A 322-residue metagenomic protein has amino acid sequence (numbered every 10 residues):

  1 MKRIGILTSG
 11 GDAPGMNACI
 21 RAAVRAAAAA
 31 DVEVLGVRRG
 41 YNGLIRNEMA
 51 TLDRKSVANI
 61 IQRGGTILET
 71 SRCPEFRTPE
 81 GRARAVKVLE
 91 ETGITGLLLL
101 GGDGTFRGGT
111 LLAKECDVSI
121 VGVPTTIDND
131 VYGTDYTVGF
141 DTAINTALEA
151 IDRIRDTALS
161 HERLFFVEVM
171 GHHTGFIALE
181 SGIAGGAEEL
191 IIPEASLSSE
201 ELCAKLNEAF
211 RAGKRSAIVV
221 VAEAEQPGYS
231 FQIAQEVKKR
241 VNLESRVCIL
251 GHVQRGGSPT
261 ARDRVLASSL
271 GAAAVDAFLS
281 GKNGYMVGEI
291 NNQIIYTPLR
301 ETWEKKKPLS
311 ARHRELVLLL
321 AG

Functional and structural regions predicted by a protein language model:
M1-I45: N-terminal phosphate-binding or glycine-rich loops at protein starts, especially the Walker A/P-loop of NTPases
S9-D12, V37-N42, R72-C73, G102-G104 (+6 more regions): Short, ordered loop/turn segments at secondary-structure junctions
R21-A30, A50-S56, L111-V121, V138-T142 (+1 more regions): A glycine- and small-aliphatic-rich helix-loop capping segment at beta-alpha/alpha-beta transitions that lines
D31-R38, T157-L164, R215-I218, L243-L250 (+1 more regions): Flexible, glycine/charged-enriched surface loops at secondary-structure junctions
L44-L99, G104-T105, V138-N145, E149 (+1 more regions): Glycine-rich oxoanion-binding loops at beta->alpha junctions
L99-G101, R107, L111, C116 (+1 more regions): Accessory alpha-helical/coil subdomains and C-terminal extensions that flank or cap enzyme catalytic cores
Y229, Q235-G322: C-terminal non-catalytic interaction/assembly regions of soluble proteins
